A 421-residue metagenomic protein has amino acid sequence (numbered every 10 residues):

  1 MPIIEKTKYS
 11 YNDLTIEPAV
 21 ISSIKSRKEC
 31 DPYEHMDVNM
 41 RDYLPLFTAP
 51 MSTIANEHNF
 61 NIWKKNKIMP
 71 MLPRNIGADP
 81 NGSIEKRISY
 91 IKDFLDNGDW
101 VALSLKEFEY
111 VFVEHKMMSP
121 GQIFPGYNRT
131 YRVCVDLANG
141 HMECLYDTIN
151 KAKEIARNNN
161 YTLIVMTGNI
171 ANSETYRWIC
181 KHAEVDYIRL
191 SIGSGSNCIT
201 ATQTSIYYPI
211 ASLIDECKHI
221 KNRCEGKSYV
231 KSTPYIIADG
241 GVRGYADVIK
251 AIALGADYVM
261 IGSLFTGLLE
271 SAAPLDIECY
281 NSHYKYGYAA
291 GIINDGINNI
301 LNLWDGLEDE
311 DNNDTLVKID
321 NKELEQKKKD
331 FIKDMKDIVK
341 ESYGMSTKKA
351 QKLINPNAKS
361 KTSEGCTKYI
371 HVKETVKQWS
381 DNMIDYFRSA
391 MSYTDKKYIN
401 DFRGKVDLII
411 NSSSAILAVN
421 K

Functional and structural regions predicted by a protein language model:
M1-S22, S205-A238, R243-K421: Alpha/beta catalytic cores of nucleotide-metabolism and tRNA/nucleoside-modifying enzymes
M1-Y235, S263-L268: Active-site entrance/lid segments in N-terminal catalytic domains of soluble metabolic enzymes
